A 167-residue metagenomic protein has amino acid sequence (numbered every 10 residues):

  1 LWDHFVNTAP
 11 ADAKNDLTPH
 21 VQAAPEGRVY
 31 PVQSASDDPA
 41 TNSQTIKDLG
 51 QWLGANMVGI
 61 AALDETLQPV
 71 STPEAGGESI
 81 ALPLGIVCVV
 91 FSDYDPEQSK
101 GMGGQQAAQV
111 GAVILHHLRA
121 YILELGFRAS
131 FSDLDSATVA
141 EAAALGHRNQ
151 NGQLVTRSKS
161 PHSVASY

Functional and structural regions predicted by a protein language model:
L1-Q98: Non-catalytic, usually N-terminal nucleic-acid engagement modules in DNA/RNA processing proteins
N56-Y167: Catalytic cores of enzyme domains
